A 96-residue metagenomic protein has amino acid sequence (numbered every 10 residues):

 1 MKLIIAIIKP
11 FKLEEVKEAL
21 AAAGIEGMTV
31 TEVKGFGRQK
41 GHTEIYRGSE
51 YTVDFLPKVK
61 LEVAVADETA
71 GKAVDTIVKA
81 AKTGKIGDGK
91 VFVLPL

Functional and structural regions predicted by a protein language model:
M1-L96: Positively charged, small/polar-rich N-terminal and surface patches that mediate targeting and assembly and bind
